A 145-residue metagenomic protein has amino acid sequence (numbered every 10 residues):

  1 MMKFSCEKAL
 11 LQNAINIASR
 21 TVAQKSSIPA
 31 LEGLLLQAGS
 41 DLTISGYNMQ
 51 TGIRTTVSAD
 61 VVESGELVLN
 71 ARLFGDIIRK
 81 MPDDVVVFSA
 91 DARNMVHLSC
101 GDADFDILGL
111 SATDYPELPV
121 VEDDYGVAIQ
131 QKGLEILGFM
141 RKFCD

Functional and structural regions predicted by a protein language model:
M1-D145: Structural preference for solvent-exposed beta-strand-turn elements and adjacent flexible terminal/loop segments within
